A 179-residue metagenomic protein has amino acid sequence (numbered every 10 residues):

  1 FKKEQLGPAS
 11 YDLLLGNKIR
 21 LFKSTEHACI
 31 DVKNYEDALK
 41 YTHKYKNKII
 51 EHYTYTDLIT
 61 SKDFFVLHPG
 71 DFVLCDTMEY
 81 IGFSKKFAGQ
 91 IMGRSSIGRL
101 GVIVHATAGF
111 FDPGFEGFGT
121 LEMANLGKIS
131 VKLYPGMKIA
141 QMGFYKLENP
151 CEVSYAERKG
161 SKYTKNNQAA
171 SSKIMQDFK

Functional and structural regions predicted by a protein language model:
F1-K179: DUTPase catalytic domain/fold
